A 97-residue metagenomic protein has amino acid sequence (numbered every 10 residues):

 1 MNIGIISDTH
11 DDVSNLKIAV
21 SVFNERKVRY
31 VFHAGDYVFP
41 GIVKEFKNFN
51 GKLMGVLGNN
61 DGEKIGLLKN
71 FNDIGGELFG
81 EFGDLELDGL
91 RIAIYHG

Functional and structural regions predicted by a protein language model:
M1-G4: Extreme N-terminal starter segment of soluble prokaryotic enzymes
T9-R26, F32-H33, Y37-G97: Conserved catalytic scaffold of divalent metal-dependent phosphoesterases
